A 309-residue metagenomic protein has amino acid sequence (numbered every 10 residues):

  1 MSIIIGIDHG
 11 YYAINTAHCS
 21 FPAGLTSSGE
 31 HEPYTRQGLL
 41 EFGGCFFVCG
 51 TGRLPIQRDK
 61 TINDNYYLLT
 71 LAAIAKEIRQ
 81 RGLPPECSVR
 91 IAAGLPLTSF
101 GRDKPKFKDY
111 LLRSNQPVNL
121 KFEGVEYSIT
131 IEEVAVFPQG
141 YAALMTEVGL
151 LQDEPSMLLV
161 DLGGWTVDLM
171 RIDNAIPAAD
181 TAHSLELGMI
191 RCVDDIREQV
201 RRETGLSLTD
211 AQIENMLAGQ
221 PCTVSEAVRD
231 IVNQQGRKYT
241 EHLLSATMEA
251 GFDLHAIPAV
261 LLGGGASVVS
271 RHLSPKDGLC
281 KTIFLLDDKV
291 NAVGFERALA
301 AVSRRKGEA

Functional and structural regions predicted by a protein language model:
M1-M157, I176-R191, E203, D210-A309: Nucleotide/phosphate-binding catalytic cleft detector across ATP-hydrolyzing and phosphate-transferring enzymes
S156-L158, W165-M170: Conserved active-site beta-strand-loop modules that form the wall/rim of enzyme catalytic pockets and either contain
D161-G164, G188: Short, contiguous, pocket-lining structural segments that sit at or immediately flank catalytic/ligand-binding sites
V167-D173, T181-A182: Short, acidic (Asp/Glu-rich) active-site segment that either coordinates a divalent metal cofactor
Q199: A contiguous pocket-lining binding segment that forms or flanks enzyme active sites
